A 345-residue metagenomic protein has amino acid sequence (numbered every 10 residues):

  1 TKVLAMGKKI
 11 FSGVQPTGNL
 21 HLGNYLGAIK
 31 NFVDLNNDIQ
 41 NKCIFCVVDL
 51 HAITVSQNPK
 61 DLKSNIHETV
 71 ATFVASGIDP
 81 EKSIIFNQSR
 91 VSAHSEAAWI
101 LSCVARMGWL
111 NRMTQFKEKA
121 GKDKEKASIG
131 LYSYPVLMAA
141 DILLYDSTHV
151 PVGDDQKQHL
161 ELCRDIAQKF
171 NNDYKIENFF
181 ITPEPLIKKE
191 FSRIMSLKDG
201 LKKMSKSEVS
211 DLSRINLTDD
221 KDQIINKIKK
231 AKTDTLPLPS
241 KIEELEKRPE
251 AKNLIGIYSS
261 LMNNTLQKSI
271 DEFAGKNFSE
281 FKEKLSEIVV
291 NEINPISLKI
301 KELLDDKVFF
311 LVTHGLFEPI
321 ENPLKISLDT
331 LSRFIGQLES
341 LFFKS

Functional and structural regions predicted by a protein language model:
T1-A5: Short, Lys/Arg-enriched N-terminal segments with co-localized hydrophobic residues within the first ~10-30 amino acids
K8-F11, P16-A140, I293, S297 (+1 more regions): N-terminal Rossmann-like or analogous alpha/beta NTP/dinucleotide-binding catalytic cores that position adenine
V14-P16, D49-H51, T148-H149, E208 (+1 more regions): Short, histidine-centered active-site or binding-site loop motifs used for metal coordination, general acid-base
L20-G27, I44, V48, N58-N65 (+5 more regions): Structured ligand/cofactor/substrate-binding pocket environments in proteins
Q40, M107-N111, L144-P151, S259-S269 (+1 more regions): Short helix-capping/linker segments at secondary-structure and domain boundaries
L62, I66, Q156, V312-L316 (+1 more regions): Hydrophobic packing residues in well-ordered alpha-helices of helical domains and bundles
F73, L101, D155, L201 (+1 more regions): Divalent metal-coordination and catalytic microenvironments
R164-S345: Conserved nucleotide- and phosphate/pyrophosphate-binding catalytic cores in adenylate/nucleotidyl-handling enzymes
